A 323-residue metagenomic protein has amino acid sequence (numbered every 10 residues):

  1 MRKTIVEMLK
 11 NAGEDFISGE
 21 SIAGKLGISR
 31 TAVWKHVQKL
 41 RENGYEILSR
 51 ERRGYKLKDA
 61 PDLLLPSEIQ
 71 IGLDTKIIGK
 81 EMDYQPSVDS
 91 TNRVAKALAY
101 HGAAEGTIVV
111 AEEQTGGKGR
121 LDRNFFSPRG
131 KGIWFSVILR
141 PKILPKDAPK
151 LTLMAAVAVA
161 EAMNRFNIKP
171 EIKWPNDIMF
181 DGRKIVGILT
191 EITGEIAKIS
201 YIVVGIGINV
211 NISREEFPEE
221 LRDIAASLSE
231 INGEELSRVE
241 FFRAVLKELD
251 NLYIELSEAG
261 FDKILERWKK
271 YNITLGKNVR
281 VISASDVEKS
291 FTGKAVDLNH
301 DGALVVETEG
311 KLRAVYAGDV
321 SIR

Functional and structural regions predicted by a protein language model:
M1-S29, Q38, E42, I143-P170 (+1 more regions): Long, positively charged amphipathic alpha-helical accessory segments at protein N-termini or as interdomain linkers
R2-E161, T193, L236: N-terminal lobe of the biotin/lipoate ligase/transferase fold
R50, P128, K173, L298-N299: A short, compositionally biased micro-patch
E81-M82, G106-I108, I133, E171 (+2 more regions): Structural motif
P86, I172-W174: Short loop/edge segments at beta-strand edges and connector loops that shape dinucleotide/nucleotide cofactor-binding
D177: Conserved active-site carboxylates
